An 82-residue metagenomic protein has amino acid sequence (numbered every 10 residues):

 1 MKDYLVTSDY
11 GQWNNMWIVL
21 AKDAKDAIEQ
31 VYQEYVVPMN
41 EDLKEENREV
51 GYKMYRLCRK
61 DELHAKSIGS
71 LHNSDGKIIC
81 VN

Functional and structural regions predicted by a protein language model:
M1-N14: Short aromatic-glycine-(Arg/Gly/Cys) micro-motifs in beta-strand/loop hairpins
D3-V6, D23, A65, K77-I79: Non-transmembrane, interaction-prone segments in cytosolic or luminal domains
Y4, V19, Y55: A broad, low-specificity signal marking well-ordered, structured residues that form hydrophobic/aromatic
G11, A24, K60-E62: Generic structural motif
W13-K22: A short, exposed loop/beta-hairpin motif centered on an aromatic-Gly-Thr core
N15-M16, E29, E41-D42: Generic marker of "main functional regions" within proteins
Q33-N82: Short, mixed-charge low-complexity intrinsically disordered segments
